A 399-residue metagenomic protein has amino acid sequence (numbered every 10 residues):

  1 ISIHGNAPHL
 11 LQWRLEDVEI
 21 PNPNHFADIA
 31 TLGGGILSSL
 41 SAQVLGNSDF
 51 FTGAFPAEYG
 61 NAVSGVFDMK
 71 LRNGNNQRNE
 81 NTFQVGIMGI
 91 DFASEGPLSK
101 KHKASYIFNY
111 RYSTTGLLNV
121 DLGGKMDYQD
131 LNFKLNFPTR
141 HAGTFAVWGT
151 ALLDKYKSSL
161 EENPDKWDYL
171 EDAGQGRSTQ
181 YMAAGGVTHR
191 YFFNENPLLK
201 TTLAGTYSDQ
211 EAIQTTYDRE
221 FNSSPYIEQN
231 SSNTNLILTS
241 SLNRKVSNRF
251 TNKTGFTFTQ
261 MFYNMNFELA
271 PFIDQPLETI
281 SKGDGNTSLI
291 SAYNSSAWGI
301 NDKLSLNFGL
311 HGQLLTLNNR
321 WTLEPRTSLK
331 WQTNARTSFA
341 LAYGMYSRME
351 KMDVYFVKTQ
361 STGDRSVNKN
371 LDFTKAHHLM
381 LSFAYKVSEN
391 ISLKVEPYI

Functional and structural regions predicted by a protein language model:
I1-N22, N47: Extracytoplasmic beta-strand/coil segments of soluble accessory domains associated with Gram-negative outer-membrane
L10, I36-E80, D91: A beta-strand signature from Gram-negative outer-membrane beta-barrel systems, especially the internal plug domain
E19, P23-N24, D28-A30, E161-K166 (+5 more regions): Surface-exposed extracellular loop regions of Gram-negative outer-membrane beta-barrel proteins, predominantly
A62, K101-T115, K200-P225, D284-T316 (+1 more regions): Surface-exposed extracellular loop regions of Gram-negative outer-membrane beta-barrel proteins
N81-I87, F108-T114, V147-L153, T201-Y207 (+5 more regions): Transmembrane beta-barrel strands of outer-membrane/channel proteins
H102-A104, A142-F145, E195-L199, D209 (+4 more regions): Repeated loop/turn-to-beta-strand initiation elements of outer-membrane beta-barrel proteins
G116-L117, L122, T144-F192, N196 (+1 more regions): Flexible loop and strand-edge segments within Gram-negative outer membrane beta-barrel domains
E171-H189, G285, S347-I399: Outer-membrane beta-barrel signature, preferentially recognizing the C-terminal barrel domain of Gram-negative
